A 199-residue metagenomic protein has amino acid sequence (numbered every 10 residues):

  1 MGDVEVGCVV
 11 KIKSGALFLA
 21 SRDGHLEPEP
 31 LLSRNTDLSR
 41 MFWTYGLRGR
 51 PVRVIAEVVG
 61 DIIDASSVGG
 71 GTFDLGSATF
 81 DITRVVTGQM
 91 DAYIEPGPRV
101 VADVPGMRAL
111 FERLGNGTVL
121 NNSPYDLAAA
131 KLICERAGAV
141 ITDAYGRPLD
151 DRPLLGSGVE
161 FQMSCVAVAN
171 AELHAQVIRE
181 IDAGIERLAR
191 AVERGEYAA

Functional and structural regions predicted by a protein language model:
M1-D23: DPxDG-like acidic metal-binding loop motif
K11-S14, D23-G24, P30-A199: An extended, acidic
